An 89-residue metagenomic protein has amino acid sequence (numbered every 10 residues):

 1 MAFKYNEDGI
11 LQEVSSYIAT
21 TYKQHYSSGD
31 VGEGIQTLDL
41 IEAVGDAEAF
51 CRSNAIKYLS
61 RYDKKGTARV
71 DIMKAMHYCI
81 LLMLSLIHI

Functional and structural regions predicted by a protein language model:
M1-V31, V44-D46: Long, non-catalytic architectural segments outside compact domain cores
Y26-D63: A short, structured beta-strand/loop element
I87-I89: Conserved small/polar residues in nucleotide/adenosyl-binding loops
